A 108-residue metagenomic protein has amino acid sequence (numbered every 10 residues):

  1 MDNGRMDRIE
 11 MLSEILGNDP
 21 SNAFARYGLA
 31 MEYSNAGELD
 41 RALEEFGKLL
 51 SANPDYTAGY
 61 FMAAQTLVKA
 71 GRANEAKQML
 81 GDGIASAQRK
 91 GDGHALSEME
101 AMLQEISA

Functional and structural regions predicted by a protein language model:
E14-I15, K48-L49, G83: Canonical positions in the second alpha-helix
N18, A52, S86-K90: Structural marker of alpha-solenoid helical repeat scaffolds
